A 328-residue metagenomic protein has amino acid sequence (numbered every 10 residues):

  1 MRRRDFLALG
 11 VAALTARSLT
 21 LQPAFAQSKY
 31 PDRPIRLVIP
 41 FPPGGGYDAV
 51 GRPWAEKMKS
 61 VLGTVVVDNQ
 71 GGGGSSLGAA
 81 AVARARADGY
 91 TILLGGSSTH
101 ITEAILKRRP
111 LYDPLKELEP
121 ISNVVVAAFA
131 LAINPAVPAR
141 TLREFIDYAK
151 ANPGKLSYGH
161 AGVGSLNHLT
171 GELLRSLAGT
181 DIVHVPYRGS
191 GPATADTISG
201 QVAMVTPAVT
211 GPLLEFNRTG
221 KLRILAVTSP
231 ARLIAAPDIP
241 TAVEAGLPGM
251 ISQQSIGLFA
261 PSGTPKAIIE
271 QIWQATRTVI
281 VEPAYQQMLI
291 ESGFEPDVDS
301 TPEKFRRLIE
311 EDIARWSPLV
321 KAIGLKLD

Functional and structural regions predicted by a protein language model:
D5-F25: N-terminal export signals
F25-L115, K155, T180-A208, D299 (+1 more regions): N-terminal (or domain-start) structured segment
D32-P34, R218, K266-D328: An extracytoplasmic/periplasmic, membrane-proximal ligand-sensing/linker region
P42-G44, S97-S98, V126, N134-A139 (+5 more regions): Short coil/turn segments
R84-G89, I105-P192, A242, S255-M288: Hinge/capping helix and adjacent helix->loop/strand transition within the periplasmic-binding protein
K155, G159-I239: Ligand-binding pocket segment of bilobal, Venus flytrap-like solute-binding proteins
L213-P283, E311-A314: C-terminal lobe and pocket-closing loops of periplasmic/extracytoplasmic Venus-flytrap solute-binding proteins
